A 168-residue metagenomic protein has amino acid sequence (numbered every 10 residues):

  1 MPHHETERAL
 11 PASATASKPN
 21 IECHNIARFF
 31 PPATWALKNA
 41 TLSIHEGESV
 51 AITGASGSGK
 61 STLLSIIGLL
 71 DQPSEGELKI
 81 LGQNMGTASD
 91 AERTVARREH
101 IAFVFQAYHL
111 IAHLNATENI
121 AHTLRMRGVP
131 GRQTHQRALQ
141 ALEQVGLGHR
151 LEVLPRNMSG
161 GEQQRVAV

Functional and structural regions predicted by a protein language model:
M1-F29: ABC-family P-loop ATPase nucleotide-binding domain
K18-V168: ABC family nucleotide-binding domain
